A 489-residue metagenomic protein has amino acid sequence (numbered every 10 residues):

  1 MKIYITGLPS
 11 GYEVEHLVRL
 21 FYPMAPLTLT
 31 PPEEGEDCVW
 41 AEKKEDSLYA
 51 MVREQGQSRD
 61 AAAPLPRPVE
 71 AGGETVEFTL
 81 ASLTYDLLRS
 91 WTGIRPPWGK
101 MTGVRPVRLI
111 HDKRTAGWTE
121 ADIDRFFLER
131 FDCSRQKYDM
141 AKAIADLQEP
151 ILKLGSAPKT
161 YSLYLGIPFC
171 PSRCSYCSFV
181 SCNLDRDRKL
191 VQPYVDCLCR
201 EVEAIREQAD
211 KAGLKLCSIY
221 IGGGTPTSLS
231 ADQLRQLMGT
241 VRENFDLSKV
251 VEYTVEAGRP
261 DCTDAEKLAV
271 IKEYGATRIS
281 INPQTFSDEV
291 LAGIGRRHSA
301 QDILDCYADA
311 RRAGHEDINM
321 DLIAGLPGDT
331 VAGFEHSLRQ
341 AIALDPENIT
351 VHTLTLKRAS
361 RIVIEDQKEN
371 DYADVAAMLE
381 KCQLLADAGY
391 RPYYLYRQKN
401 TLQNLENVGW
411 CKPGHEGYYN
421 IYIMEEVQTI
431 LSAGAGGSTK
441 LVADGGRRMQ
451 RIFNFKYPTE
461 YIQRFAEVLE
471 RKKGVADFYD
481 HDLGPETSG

Functional and structural regions predicted by a protein language model:
M1-R108, D112-A116, E120, L198 (+1 more regions): Radical SAM enzyme core and accessory elements
E33-E36, T355, A359, V363-A433: A C-terminal junction/extension of Radical SAM enzymes
A50-V52, L165, I279-I281: Short beta-strand motif preference
L88-R95, T115-L163: N-terminal [4Fe-4S]-dependent radical SAM core
A143, Y176, V255: Key residue(s) within conserved catalytic/signature motifs
K159-V195: Canonical Radical SAM [4Fe-4S] cluster-binding loop centered on the CxxxCxxC motif and its immediate flanking residues
G166, S280, N348-H352, I421 (+1 more regions): Beta-strand scaffold of nucleotide-dependent catalytic cores
S181-E380: Conserved non-cysteine loop/helix-boundary elements of the Radical SAM core domain that shape
